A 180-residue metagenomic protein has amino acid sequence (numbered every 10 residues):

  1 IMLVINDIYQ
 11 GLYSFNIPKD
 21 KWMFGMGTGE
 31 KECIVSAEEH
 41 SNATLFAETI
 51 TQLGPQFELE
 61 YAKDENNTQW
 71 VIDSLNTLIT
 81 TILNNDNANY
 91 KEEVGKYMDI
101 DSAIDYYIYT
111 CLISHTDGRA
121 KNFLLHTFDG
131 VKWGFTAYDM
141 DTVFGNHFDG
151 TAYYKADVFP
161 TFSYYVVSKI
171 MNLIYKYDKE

Functional and structural regions predicted by a protein language model:
I1, C33-I34, Y107, Y138 (+1 more regions): Tryptophan-centric aromatic hotspots in well-structured domains and transmembrane helices
I1-I8: A conserved helix-loop-beta module that forms one wall/lid of the active-site cleft in ATP-utilizing catalytic domains
M2, F15, C33-S36, L124 (+1 more regions): Generic structural signal for residues positioned in beta-strands
M2, H115, A120-F128: Catalytic-loop signature of eukaryotic-like protein kinases
I8-I108, S114-T116: Internal "kinase-insert"/substrate-recognition segments embedded within catalytic cores of ATP-dependent enzymes
I8-L12, K31, R119-K121, V131-Y138 (+1 more regions): Residues that flank catalytic or metal-binding motifs in active/ligand-binding sites
G11, W22, N122, H126 (+1 more regions): Hydrophobic positions within alpha-helical membrane elements
Q69, S114, H126-E180: C-terminal catalytic region of ATP-dependent kinase domains
